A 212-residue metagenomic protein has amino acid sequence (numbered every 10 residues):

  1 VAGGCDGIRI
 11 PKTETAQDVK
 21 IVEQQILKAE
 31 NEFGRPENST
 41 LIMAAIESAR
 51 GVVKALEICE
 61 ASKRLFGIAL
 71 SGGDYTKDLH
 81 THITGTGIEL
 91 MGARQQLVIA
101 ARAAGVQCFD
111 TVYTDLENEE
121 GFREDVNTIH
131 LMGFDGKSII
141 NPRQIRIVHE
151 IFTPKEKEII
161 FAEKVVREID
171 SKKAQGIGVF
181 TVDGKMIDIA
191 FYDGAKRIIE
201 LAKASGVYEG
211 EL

Functional and structural regions predicted by a protein language model:
V1-L212: Expand to "…catalyze enediolate/carbanion chemistry for C-C bond making/breaking, isomerization, decarboxylation
